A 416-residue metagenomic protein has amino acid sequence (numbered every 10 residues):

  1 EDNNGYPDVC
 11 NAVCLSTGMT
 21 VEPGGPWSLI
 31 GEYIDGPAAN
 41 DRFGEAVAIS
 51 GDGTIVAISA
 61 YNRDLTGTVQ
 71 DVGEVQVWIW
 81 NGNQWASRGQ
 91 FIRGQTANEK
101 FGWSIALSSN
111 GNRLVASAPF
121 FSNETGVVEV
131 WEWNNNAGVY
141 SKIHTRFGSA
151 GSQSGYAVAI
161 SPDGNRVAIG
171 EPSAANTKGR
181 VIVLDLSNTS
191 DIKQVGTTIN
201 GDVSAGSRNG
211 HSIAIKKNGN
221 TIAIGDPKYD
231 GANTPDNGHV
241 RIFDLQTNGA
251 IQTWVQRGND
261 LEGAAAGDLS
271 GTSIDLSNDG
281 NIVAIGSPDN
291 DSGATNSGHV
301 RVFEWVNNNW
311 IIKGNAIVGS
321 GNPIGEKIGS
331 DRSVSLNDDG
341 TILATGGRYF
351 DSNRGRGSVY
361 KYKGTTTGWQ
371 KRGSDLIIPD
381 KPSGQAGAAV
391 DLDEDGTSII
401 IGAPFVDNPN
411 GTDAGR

Functional and structural regions predicted by a protein language model:
E1-V21: Extracellular calcium-associated, cysteine-rich motifs in secreted modular proteins
T17-R416: Conserved beta-strand/short-helix segments that make up beta-rich extracellular adhesion/recognition modules
